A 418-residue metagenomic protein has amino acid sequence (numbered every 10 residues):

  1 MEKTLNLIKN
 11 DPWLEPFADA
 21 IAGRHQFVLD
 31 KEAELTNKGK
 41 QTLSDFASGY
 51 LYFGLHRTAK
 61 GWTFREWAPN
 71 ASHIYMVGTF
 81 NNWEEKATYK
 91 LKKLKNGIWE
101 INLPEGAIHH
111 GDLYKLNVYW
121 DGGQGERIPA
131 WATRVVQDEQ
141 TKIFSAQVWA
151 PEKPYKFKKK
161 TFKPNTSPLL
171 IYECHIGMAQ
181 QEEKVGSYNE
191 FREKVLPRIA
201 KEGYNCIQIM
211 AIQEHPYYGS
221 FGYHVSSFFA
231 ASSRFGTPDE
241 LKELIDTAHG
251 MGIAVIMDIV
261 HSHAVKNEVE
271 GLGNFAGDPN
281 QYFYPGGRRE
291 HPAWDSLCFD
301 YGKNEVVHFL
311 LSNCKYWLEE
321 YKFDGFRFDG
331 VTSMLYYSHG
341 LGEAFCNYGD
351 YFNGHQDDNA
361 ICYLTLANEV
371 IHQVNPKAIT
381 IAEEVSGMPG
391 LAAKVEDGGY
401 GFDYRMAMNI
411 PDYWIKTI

Functional and structural regions predicted by a protein language model:
M1-T63, E84-E85, K90-E173, M178-E183 (+1 more regions): The feature marks proteins involved in alpha-glucan
W67-I74: Short proline/glycine-enriched turn/loop motifs at strand-loop junctions of beta-rich domains
M76-G78: Conserved aromatic beta-strand anchor motif in extracellular beta-sandwich/beta-rich domains
V136, P154, K158-T166, I171 (+1 more regions): Substrate-binding/active-site clefts of carbohydrate-active enzymes
F144, K322-D324, H339-I418: Conserved alpha/beta catalytic core and glycan-binding cleft of carbohydrate-active enzymes
